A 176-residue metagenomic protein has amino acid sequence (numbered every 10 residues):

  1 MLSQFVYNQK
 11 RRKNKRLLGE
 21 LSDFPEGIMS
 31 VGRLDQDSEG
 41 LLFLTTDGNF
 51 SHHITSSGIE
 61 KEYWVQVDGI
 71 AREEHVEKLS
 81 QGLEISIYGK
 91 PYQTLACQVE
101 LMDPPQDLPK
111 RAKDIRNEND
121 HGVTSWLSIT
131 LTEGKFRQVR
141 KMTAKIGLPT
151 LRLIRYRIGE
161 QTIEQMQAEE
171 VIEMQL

Functional and structural regions predicted by a protein language model:
M1-L176: RNA pseudouridine synthases
